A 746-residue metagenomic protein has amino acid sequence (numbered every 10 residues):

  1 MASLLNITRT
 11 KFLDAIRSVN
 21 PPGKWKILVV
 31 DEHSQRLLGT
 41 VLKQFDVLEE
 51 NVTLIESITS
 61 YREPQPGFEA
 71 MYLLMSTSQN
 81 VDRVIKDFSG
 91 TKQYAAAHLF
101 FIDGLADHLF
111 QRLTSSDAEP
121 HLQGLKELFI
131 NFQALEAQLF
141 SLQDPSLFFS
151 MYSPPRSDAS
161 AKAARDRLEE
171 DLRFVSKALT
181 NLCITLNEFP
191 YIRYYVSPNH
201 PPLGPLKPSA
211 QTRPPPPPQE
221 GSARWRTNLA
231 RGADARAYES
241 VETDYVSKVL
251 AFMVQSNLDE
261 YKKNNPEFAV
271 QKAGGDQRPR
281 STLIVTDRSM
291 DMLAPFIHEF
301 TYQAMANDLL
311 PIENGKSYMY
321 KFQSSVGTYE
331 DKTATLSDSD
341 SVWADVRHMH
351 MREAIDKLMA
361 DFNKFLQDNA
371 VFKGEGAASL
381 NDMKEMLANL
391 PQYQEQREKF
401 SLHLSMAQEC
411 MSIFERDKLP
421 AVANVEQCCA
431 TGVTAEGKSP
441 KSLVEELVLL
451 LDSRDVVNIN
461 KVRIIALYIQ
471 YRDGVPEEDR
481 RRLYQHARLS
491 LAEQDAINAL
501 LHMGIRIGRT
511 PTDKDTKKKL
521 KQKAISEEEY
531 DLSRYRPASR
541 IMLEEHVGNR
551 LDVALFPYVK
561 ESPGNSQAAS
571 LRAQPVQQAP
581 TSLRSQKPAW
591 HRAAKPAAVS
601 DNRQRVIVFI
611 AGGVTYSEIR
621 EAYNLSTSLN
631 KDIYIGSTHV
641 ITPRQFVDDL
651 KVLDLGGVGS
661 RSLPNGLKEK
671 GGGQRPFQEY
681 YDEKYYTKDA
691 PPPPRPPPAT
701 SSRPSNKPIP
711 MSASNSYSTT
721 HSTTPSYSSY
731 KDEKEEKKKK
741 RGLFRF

Functional and structural regions predicted by a protein language model:
M1-F746: Extended, well-folded catalytic/binding cores that form a central cleft or groove in large enzyme and scaffold domains
